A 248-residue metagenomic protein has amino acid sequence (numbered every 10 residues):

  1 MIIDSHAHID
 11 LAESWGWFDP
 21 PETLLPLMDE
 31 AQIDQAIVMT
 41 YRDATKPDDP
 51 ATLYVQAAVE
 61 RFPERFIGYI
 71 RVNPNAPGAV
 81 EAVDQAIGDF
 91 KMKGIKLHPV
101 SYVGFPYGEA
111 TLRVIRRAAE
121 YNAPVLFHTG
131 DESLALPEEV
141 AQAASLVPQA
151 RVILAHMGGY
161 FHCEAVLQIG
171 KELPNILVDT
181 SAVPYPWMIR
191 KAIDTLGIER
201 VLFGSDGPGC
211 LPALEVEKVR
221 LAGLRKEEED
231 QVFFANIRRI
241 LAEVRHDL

Functional and structural regions predicted by a protein language model:
M1-S5, W17-Q35, Q85, I198-R200 (+1 more regions): Mid-to-C-terminal alpha-helical segments outside catalytic/metal-binding sites
S5-G16, M39-Y41, V125-F127, P148: Acidic/glycine-enriched edge-of-secondary-structure segments
H6, M28, V55, G68 (+8 more regions): Conserved, mostly hydrophobic/aromatic
A7-I9, T40, I70-P74, L97-P99 (+4 more regions): A cross-domain feature marking catalytic cores of carbohydrate-active enzymes and several ubiquitous metabolic/repair
A12-D19, R42-P50, N73-A79, Y102-Y107 (+3 more regions): Acidic-and-aromatic substrate-binding clefts and catalytic sites of carbohydrate-active enzymes
P20-L27, A51-A58, A82-A86, A110-V114 (+4 more regions): A general structural detector for well-ordered alpha-helical segments in enzyme core domains, enriched
D34-Q35, D43-P124, E172: Active-site gating/metal-coordination segments in enzymes
F90-G94, Y107-L202, D247: Catalytic pocket-lining loop regions of alpha/beta-barrel enzymes, especially the amidohydrolase/enolase/GH5 lineages
